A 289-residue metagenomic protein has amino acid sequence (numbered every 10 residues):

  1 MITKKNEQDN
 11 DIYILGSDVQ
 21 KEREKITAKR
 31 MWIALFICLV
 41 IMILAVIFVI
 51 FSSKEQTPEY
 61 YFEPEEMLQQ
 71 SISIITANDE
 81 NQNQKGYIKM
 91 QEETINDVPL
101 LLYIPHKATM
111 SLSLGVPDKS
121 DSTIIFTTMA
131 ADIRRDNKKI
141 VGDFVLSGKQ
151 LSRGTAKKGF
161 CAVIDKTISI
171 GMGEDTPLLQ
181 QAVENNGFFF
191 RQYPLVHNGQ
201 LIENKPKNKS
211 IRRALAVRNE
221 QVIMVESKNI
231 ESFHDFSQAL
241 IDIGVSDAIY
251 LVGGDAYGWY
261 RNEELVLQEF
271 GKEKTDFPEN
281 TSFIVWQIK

Functional and structural regions predicted by a protein language model:
I2-R153: Zymogen propeptides
Q56-T57, F188, S246: Pepsin/retropepsin-fold aspartyl endopeptidases
Q91, F160, A214: Short, surface-exposed charged micro-motifs
N96-V98, D165-T167, V217-I223: Beta-strand-turn-beta hairpins that frame and shape the catalytic cleft of phosphate-ester-processing enzymes
T128-M129, R134-Q200: Active-site-adjacent helix-turn-beta-strand microarchitecture at beta-sheet edges that either contains or buttresses
K138-T155, N208, V217, Q221-S246 (+1 more regions): Conserved, well-ordered active-site substructure
G199-K209: A general structural motif
